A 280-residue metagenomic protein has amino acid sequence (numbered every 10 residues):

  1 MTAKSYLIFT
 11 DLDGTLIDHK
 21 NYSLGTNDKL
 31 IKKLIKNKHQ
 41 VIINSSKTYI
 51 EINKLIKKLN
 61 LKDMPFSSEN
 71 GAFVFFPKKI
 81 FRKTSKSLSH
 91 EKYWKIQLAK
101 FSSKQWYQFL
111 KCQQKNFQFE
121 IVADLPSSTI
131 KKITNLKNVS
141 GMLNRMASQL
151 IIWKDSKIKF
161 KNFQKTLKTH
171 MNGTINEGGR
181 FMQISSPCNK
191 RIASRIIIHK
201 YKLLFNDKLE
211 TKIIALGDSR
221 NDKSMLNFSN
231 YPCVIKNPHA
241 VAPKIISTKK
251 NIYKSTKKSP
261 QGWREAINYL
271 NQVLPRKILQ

Functional and structural regions predicted by a protein language model:
M1-T10, T26, K58: Non-catalytic pre-domain segments flanking phosphatase-related domains
T2-K4, L24, F181-Q280: Mg2+-dependent phosphoryl-transfer enzymes with acidic/Ser/Thr/Gly-rich catalytic loops
K4-N21, L226: Asp-based phosphoryl-transfer active-site loop
L7, P65, I214: Hydrophobic "anchor" residues on beta-strands that sit immediately upstream of conserved functional sites
L24-D124, N237: Active-site phosphate-binding/coordination module
V41, G173-I175, P232: Hydrophobic beta-strand scaffold residues
Q113-I214, R220: Conserved acidic, metal-coordinating active-site core of Asp-based, Mg2+-dependent phosphoryl-transfer enzymes
